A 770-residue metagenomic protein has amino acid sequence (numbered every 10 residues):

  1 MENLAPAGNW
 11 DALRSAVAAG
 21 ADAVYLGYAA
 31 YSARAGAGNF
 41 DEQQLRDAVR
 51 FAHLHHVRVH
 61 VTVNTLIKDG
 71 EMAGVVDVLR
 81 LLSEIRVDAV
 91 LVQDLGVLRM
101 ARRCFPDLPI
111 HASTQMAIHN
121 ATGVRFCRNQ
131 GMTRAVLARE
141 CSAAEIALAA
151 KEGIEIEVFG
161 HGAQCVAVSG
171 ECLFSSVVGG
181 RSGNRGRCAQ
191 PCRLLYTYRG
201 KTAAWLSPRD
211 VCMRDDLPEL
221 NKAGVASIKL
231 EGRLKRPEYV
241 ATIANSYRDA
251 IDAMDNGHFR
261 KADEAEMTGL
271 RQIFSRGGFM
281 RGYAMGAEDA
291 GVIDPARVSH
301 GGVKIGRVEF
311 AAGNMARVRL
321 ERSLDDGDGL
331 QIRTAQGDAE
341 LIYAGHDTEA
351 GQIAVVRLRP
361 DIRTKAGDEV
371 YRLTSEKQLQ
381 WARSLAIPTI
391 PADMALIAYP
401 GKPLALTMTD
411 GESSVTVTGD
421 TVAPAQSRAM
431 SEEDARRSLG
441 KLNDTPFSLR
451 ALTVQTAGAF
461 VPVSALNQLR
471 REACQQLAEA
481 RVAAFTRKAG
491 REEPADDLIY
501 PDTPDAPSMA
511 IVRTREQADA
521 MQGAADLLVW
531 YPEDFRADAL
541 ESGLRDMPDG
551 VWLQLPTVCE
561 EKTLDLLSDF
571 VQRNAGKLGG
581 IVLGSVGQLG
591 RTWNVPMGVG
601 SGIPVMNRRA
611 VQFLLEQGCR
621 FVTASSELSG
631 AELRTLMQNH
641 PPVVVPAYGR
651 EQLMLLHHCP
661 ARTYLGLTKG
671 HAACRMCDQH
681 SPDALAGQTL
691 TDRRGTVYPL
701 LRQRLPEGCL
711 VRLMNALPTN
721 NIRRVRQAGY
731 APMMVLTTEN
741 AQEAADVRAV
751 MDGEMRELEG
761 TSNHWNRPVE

Functional and structural regions predicted by a protein language model:
M1-A18, A23-R34, R46-V49, H55-S83 (+4 more regions): Surface-exposed amphipathic alpha-helical tracts and adjacent flexible/coil segments at the periphery of soluble enzymes
N9, T65, Q93-V97, M116-I118 (+1 more regions): Short glycine-enriched loops at secondary-structure junctions
A37: A short acidic, glycine-rich active-site loop that binds or catalyzes chemistry on phosphate/adenosine moieties
F40-L45: Glycine-rich, highly charged phosphate/nucleotide-binding loops
M100: Short acidic/His/Gly/Ser-rich catalytic and metal-binding motifs that mark active-site loops of diverse hydrolases
A117, P604-V605: Beta/alpha (TIM)-barrel catalytic core signal, keyed to glycine-rich beta->alpha loops juxtaposed to Asp/Glu that bind
A121-T122: Conserved nucleotide-cofactor-binding alpha/beta core module
